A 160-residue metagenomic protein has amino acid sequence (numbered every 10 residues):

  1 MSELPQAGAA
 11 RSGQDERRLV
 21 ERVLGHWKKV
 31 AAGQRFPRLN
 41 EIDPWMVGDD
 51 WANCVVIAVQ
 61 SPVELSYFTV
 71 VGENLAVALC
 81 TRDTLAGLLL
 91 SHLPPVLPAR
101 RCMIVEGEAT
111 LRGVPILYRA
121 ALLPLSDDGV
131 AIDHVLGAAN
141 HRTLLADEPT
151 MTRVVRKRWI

Functional and structural regions predicted by a protein language model:
M1-L79, G87-I160: Intrinsically disordered, low-complexity terminal regulatory regions
D83: Short basic alpha-helical hairpin corresponding to helix-turn-helix/winged-helix-like nucleic-acid-binding
